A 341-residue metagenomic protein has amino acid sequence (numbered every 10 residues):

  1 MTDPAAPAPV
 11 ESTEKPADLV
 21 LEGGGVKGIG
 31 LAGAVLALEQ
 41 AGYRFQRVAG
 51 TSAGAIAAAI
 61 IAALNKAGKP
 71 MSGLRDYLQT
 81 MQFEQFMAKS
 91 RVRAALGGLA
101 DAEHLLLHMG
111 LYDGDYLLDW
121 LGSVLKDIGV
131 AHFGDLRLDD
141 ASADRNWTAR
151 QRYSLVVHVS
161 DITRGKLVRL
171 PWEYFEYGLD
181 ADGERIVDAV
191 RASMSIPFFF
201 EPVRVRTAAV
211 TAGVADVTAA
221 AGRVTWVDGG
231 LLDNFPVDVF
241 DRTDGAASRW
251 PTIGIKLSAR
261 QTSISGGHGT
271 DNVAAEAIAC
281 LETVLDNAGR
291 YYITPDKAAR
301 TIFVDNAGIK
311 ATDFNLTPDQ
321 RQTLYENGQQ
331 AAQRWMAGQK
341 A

Functional and structural regions predicted by a protein language model:
D3, T13-V20, G25-D127, E173-L179 (+2 more regions): Patatin-like phospholipase
L19, V157-V159, T252-G254: Structural beta-sheet core signal
R44-R47, S154, R249-P251: Residues at the starts of beta-strands that form the adenosine-phosphate
A100-L106, A221-V224, G308-T312: Flexible glycine/proline-enriched surface loops and loop-helix/loop-strand junctions
D115-V159, K166-L170: Active-site periphery "cap/insert" segments of enzyme catalytic domains
W147-G245: Active-site gating loop/helix substructures
P236-R260: A short alpha/beta connector and helix-capping loop motif
W250, I255-A259, T270-A341: C-terminal helical/tail subdomains of lipid-metabolizing enzymes
